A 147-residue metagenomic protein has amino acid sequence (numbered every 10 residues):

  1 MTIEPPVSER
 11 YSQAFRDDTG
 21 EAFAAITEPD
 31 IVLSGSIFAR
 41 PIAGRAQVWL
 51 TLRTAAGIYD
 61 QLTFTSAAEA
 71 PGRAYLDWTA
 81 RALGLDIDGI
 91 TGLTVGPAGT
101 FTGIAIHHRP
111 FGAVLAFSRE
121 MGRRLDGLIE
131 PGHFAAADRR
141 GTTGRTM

Functional and structural regions predicted by a protein language model:
M1-M147: C-terminal and inter-domain tail/linker signature
